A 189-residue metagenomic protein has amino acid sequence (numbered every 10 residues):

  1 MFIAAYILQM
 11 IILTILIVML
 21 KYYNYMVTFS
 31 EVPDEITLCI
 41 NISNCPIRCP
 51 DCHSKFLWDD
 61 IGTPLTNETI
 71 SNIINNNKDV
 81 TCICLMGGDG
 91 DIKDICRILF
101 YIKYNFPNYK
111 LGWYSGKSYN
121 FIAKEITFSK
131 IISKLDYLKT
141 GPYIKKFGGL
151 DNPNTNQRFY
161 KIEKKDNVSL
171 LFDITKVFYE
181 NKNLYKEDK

Functional and structural regions predicted by a protein language model:
M1-V18: N-terminal amphipathic/basic-hydrophobic helices that include classical n-h-c signal peptides and signal-anchor
I17-N41, P50, S54-D59, N181-N183: N-terminal [4Fe-4S]-dependent radical SAM core
Y25-D34, N75-K78, Y109-K110, G116-K189: Auxiliary Fe-S-binding modules of radical SAM enzymes
C39-N41, C84-M86, G112: Short, conserved beta-strand segments within well-ordered enzyme catalytic domains that often line or immediately flank
I42-I83, I98: Short, surface-exposed acidic-centric catalytic microdomains
L57, G88, Y143: Flexible loop residues that form catalytic and substrate-binding hotspots at small-molecule/glycan-binding clefts
D59-N72, G90-I132: Canonical radical SAM enzyme core domain
D79-N105, T155-Q157, K161-E163: Conserved glycine-rich "GG(E/T)P / GGGxP" loop and the immediately following alpha-helix in the radical SAM core
